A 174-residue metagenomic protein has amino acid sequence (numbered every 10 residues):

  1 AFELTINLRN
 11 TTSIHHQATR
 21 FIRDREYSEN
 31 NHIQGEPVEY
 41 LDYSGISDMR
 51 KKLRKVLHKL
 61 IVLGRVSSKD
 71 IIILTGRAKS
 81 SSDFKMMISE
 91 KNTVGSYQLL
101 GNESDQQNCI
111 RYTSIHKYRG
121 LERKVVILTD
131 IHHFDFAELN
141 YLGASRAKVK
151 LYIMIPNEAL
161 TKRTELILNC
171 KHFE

Functional and structural regions predicted by a protein language model:
A1-H16, F21-Y27, N31-G35, E39-E174: Core RecA-like ATPase module of SF1/SF2 helicases and allied nucleic-acid translocases
